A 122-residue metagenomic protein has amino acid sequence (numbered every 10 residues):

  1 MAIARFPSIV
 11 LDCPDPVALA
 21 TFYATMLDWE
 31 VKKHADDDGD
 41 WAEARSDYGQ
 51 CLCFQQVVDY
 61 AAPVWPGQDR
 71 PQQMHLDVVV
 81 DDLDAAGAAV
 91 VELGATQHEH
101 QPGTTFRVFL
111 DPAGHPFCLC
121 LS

Functional and structural regions predicted by a protein language model:
M1-A20, Q73-V80, C120-S122: N-terminal beta-strand motif that seeds the catalytic metal site of vicinal oxygen chelate
I3, V10-L52, A85-A88, E92-V108: Core segments of cupin and vicinal oxygen chelate
E30-R70, P116-S122: Conserved short beta-strand elements that form part of the metal-binding/catalytic scaffold of enzyme active sites
W65-V90: Mid-chain, well-packed structural core segment of small domains
P71-H75, T96-H98, F117-C118: Short, low-complexity, polar/charged sequence segments that are solvent-exposed and flexible
D111: Short, acidic, Ser/Thr-enriched surface-loop or helix-capping motifs
